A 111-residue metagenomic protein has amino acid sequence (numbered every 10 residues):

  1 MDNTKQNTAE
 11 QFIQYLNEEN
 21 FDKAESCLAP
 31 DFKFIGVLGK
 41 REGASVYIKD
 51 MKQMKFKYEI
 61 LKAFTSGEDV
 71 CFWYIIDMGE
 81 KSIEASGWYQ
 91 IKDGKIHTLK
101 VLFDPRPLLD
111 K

Functional and structural regions predicted by a protein language model:
M1-K111: C-terminal and inter-domain tail/linker signature
